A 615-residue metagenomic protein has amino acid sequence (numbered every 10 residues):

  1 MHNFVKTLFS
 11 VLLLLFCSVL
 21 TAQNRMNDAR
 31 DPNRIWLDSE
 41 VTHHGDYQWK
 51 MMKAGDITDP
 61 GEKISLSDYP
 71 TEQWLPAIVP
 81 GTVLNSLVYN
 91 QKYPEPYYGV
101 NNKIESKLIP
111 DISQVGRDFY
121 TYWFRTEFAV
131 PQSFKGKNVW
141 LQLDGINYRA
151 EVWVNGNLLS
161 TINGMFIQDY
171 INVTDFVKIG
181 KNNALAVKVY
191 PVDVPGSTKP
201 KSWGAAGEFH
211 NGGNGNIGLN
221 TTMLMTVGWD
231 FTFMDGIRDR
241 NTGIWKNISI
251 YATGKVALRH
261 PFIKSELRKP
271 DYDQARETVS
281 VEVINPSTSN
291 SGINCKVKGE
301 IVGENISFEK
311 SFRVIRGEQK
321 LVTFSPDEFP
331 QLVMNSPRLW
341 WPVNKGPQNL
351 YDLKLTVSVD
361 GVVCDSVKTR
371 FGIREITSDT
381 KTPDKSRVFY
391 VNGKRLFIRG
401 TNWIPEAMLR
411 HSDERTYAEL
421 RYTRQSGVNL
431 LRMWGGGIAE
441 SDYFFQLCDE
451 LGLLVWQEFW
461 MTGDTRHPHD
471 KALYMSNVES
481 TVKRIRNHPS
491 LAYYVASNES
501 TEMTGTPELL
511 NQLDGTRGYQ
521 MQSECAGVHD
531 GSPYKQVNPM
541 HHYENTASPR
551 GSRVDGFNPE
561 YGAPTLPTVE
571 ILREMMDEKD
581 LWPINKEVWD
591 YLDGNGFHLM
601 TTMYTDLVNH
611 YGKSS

Functional and structural regions predicted by a protein language model:
M1-V11, T21-W434, A439, V554: Secreted/periplasmic carbohydrate-active enzymes, especially glycoside hydrolases
R25, P80, K199-W203, S412-T416 (+5 more regions): General structural signal for secondary-structure boundaries
I109, N183, R466, S614-S615: Short amphipathic alpha-helical segments at helix-loop
G393, V608-S615: C-terminal substrate/ligand-recognition segments
L430-M603, L607-H610: Substrate-binding/catalytic cleft of secreted carbohydrate-active enzymes, primarily glycoside hydrolases
